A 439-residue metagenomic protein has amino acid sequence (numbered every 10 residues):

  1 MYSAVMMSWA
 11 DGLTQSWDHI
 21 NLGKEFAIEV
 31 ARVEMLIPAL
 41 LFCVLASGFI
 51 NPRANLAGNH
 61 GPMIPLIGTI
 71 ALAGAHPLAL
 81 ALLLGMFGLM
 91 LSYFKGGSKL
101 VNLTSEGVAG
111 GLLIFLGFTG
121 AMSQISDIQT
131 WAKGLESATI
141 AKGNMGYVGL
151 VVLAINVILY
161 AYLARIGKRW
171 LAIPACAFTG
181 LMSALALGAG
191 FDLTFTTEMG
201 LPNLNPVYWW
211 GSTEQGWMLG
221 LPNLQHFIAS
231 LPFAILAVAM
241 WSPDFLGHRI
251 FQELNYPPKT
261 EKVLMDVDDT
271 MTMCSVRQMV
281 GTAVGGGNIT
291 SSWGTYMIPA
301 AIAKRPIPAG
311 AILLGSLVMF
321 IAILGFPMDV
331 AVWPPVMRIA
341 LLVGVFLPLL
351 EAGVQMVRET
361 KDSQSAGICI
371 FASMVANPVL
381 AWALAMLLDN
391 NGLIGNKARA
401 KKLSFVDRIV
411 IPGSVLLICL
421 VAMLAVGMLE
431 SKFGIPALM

Functional and structural regions predicted by a protein language model:
M1-M7, N144-N156, A186, L201-F251 (+1 more regions): Hydrophobic, membrane-embedded alpha-helices of multi-pass small-molecule transporters
A10-A46, P232-R305: Membrane-embedded helical hairpins/re-entrant loop segments and their flanking transmembrane helices within multi-pass
G23-S47, I64-S92, M319: Extracellular loop-to-transmembrane helix junctions
F26-V33, N51-I64, T104-A109, G287-T295 (+1 more regions): Short, non-helical or kinked segments that cap or interrupt transmembrane helices
L66-A73, T295-I321: Interfacial segments of multi-pass membrane proteins
A71-F191, L313-L438: Membrane-embedded alpha-helical modules
K133-K142, L193-M218, G434-M439: Membrane-interfacial helical/loop segments at transmembrane boundaries in membrane proteins
Y162-A177, E214, L219, H226 (+2 more regions): Hydrophobic, small-residue-rich membrane helices and short re-entrant helix-turn-helix hairpins that build
